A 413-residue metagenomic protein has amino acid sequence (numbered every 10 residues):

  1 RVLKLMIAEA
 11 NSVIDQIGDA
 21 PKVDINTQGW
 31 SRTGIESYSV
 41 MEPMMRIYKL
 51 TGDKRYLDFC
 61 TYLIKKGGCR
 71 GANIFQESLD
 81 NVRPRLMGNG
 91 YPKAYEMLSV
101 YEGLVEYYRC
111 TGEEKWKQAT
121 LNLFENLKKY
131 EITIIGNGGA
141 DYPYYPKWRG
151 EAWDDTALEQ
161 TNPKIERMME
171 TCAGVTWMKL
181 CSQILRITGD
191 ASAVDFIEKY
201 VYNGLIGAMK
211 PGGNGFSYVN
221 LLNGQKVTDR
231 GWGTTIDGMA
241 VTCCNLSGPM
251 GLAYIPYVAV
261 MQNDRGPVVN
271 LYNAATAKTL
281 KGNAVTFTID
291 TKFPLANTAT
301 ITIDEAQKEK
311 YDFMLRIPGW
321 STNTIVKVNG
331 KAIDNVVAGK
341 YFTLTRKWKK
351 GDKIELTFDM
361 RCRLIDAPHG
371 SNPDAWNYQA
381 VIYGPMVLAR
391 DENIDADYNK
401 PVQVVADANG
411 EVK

Functional and structural regions predicted by a protein language model:
R1-K413: Glycan-recognition and catalytic cores of secretory/periplasmic carbohydrate-active enzymes
